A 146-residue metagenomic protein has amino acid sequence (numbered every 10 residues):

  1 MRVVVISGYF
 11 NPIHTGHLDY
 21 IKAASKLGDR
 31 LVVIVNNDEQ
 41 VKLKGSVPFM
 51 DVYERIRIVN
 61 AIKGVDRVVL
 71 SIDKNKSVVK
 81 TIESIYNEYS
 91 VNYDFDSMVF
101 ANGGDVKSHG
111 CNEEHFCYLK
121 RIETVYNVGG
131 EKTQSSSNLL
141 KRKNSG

Functional and structural regions predicted by a protein language model:
M1-G146: Nucleotidyltransferase catalytic core that binds NTPs
